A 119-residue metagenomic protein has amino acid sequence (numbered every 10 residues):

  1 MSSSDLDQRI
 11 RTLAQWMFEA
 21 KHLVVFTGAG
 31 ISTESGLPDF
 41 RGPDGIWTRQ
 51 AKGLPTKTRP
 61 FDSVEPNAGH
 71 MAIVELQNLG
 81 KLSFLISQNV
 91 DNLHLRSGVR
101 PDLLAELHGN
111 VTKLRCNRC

Functional and structural regions predicted by a protein language model:
M1-C119: Conserved catalytic core of sirtuin-type NAD+-dependent deacylases
